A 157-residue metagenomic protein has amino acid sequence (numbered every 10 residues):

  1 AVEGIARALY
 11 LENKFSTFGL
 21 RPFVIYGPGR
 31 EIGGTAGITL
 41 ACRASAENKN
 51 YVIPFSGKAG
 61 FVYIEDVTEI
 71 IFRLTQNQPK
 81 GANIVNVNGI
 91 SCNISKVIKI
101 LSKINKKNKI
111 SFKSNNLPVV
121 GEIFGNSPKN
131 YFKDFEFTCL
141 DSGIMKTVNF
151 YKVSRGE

Functional and structural regions predicted by a protein language model:
A1-L9, A41, V97-L101: Hydrophobic alpha-helix immediately C-terminal to the catalytic Tyr-X-X-X-Lys motif of short-chain
A1-R21, A46-E47: Active-site Tyr-X1-5-Lys
L9, A44, N48, L74-N77 (+1 more regions): Change "in soluble alpha/beta enzymes" to "in soluble alpha/beta proteins
K14, R30, I104-K106: Proline-centered turn/helix-capping motifs that create local helix->coil transitions or kinks
T17-G29, L40-V62: A conserved pocket-lining segment of Rossmann-fold NAD(P)-dependent short-chain dehydrogenase/reductase
P28-I32, K96: Short beta-loop-alpha junction of Rossmann-like oxidoreductase domains
A36-G37: Charged helix-capping and loop-helix junction motifs
I53-E157: C-terminal substrate-binding subdomain of Rossmann-fold SDR/epimerase-dehydratase oxidoreductases
